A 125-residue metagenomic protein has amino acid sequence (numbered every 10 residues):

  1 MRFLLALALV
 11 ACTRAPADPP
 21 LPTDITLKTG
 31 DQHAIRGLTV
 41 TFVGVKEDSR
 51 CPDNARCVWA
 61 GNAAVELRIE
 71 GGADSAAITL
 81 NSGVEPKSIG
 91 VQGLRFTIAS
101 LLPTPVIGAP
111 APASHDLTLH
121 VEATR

Functional and structural regions predicted by a protein language model:
M1-A6: Sec-dependent signal peptide recognition, specifically the positively charged N-region followed immediately by
L9-A11: C-terminal motif of bacterial Sec signal peptides marking the signal peptidase cleavage site
T13-P16: Bacterial signal peptide processing site
P20-A60: N-terminal secretory signal peptides
D31, R36-L38, G61-V65, Q92-L94 (+1 more regions): Envelope-exposed proteins and targeting segments
E47-N81: Mature extracytoplasmic domains of secretory-pathway proteins
N81-S100: Short Fe-S-cluster ligation motifs
S100-S114, T118-E122: Short, exposed beta-strand-loop hairpins at the edges of beta-sheets in extracellular/periplasmic proteins
